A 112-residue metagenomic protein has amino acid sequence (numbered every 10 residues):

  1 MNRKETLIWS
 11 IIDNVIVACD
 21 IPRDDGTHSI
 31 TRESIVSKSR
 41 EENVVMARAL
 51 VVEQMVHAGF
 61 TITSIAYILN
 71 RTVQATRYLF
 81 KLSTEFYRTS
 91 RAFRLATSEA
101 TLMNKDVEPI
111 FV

Functional and structural regions predicted by a protein language model:
M1-D20, T101-L102, D106-V112: General nucleic-acid-binding
I8, I12, R48-A49, I62: Short runs of predominantly hydrophobic/aromatic residues within well-ordered alpha helices that form helix-helix
V17-R48, Q74: Short, Lys/Arg-enriched anionic-surface-contact patches
N43-F60: Short, amphipathic alpha-helical "recognition" segments used to contact nucleic acids or chromatin
H57, N70, K81-E85: Residue-level detection of the helix-turn-helix DNA-binding "recognition helix"
T63-I68: Short alpha-helical "recognition helix" segments of helix-turn-helix
Y78-D106: Short, solvent-exposed alpha-helical "recognition" segments
